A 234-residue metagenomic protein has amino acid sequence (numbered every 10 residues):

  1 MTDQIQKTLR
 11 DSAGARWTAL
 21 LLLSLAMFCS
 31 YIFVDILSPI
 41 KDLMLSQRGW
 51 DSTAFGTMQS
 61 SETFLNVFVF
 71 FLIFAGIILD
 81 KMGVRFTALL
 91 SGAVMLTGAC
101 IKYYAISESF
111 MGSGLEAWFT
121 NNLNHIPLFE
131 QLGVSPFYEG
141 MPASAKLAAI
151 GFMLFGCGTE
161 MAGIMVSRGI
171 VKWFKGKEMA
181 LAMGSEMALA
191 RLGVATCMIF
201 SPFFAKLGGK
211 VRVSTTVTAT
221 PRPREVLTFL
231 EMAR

Functional and structural regions predicted by a protein language model:
M1-A26, S30-I32, G114: Cytosolic juxtamembrane N-terminal segment immediately preceding the first transmembrane helix of multi-pass
T18-S52: Extracytoplasmic
Y31, D35, G140, S144 (+2 more regions): Small-residue-rich segments within alpha-helical transmembrane domains of MFS-like 12-TM solute carriers
S60-I77: Central cavity-lining transmembrane alpha-helices of secondary-active solute carriers, predominantly the Major
A93-G140: C-terminal ends and interior cores of transmembrane alpha-helices in multi-pass membrane transporters/permeases
A145, G151-L189: Cytoplasmic helix-loop-helix junction between adjacent transmembrane helices in 12-TM secondary transporters
A180-A205: Glycine-rich segments within core transmembrane alpha-helices of 12-TM secondary carriers
